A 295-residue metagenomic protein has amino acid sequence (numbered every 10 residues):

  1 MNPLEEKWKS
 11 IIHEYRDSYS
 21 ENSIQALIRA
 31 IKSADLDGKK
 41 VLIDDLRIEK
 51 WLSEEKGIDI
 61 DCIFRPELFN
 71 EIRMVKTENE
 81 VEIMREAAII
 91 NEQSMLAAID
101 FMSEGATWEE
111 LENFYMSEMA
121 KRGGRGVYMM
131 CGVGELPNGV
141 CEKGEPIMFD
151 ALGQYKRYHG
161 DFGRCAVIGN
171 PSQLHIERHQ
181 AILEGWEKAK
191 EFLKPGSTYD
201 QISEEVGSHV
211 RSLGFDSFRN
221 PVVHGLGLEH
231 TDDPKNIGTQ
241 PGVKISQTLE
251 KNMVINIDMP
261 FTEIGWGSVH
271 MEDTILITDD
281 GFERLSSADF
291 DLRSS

Functional and structural regions predicted by a protein language model:
M1-S295: Active-site neighborhoods and metal-handling regions in enzymes and metal-associated proteins
